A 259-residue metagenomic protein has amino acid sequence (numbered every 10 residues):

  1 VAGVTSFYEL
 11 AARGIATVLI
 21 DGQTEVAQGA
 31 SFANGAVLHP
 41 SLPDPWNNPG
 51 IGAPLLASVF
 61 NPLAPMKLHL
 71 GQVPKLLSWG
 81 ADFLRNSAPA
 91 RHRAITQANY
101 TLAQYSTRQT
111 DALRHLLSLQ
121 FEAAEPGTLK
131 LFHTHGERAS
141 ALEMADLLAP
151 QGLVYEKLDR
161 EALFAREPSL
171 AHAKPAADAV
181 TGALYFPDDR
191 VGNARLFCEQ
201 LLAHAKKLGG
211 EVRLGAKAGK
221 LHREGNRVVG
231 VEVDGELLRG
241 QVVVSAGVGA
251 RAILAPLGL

Functional and structural regions predicted by a protein language model:
V1-A2: Hydrophobic/small residue at the entry helix of a nucleotide-binding pocket
F7, A11-A12, H204: Gly/Ala-rich phosphate-binding loop of Rossmann-like dinucleotide-binding domains, activating on the conserved
A11-F32: Glycine-rich FAD pyrophosphate-binding loop
A16-T17, Y155, V242: Hydrophobic anchor at the start of a short beta-strand that flanks the dinucleotide cofactor-binding loop
D21, D159, L214-A216: Short loop/edge segments at beta-strand edges and connector loops that shape dinucleotide/nucleotide cofactor-binding
A33-E161: Dinucleotide-binding Rossmann-like beta1-alpha1 core, especially the glycine-rich loop that anchors the ADP
A139-Q151, A176-D234, L238-Q241: Helical element adjacent to the flavin cofactor pocket in flavoenzyme catalytic cores
Q241-L259: Flavin (primarily FAD) binding-site architecture
